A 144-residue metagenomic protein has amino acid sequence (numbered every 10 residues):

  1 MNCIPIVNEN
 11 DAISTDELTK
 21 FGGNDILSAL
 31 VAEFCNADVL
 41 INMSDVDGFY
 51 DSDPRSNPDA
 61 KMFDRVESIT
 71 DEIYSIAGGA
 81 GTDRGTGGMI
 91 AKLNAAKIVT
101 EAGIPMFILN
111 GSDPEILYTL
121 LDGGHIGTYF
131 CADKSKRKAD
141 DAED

Functional and structural regions predicted by a protein language model:
M1-D144: C-terminal catalytic "cap/lid" subdomain
